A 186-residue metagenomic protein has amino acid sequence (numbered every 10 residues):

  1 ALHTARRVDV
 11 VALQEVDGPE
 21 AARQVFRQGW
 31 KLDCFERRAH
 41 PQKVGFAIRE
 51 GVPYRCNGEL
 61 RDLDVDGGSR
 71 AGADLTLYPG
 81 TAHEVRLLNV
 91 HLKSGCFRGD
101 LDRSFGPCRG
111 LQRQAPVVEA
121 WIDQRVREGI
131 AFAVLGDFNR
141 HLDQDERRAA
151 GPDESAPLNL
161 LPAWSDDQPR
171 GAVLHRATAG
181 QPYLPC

Functional and structural regions predicted by a protein language model:
A1, G95-G110: Acidic/histidine-rich helix-loop elements that form or flank divalent-metal/phosphate-binding sites at the catalytic
H3-R7, A21-R27, K31, V52 (+2 more regions): Sec-exported extracytoplasmic/periplasmic mature domains
V10-K93: Structured beta-strand-rich core segments of catalytic domains in phosphoester-bond hydrolases
P19-Q24, Q42-K43, C96-G99, H141-G151: Extracytoplasmic/secreted cell-surface and envelope-processing proteins
F26-W30, S104, R148-D153: Short secondary-structure boundary/capping segments
N57-L75, S94, R98-D100, E128-D145: A broadly tuned preference for mixed-charge, low-complexity surface segments
G110-C186: Metal-dependent phosphoesterases centered on the DNase I-like endonuclease/exonuclease/phosphatase
